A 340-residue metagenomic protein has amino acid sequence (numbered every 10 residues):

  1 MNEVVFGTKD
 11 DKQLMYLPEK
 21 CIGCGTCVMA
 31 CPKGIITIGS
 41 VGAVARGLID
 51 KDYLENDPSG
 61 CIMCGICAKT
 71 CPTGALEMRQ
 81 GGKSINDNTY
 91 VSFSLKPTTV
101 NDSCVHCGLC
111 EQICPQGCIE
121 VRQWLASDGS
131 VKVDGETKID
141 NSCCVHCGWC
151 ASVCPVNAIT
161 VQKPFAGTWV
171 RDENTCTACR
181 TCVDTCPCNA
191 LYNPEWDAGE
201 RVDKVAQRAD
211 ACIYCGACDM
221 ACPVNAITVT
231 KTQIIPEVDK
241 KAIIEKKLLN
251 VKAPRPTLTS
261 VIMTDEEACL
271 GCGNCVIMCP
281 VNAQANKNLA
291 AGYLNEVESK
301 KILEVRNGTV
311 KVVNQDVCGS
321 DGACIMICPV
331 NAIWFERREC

Functional and structural regions predicted by a protein language model:
N2-G23, V41-M63, G82-H106, Q123-H146 (+6 more regions): Ferredoxin-like iron-sulfur electron-transfer modules
T26-V44, I66-S84, L109-A126, W149-P164 (+4 more regions): Iron-sulfur cluster-binding cysteine motifs and their immediate structural context in ferredoxin-like electron-transfer
